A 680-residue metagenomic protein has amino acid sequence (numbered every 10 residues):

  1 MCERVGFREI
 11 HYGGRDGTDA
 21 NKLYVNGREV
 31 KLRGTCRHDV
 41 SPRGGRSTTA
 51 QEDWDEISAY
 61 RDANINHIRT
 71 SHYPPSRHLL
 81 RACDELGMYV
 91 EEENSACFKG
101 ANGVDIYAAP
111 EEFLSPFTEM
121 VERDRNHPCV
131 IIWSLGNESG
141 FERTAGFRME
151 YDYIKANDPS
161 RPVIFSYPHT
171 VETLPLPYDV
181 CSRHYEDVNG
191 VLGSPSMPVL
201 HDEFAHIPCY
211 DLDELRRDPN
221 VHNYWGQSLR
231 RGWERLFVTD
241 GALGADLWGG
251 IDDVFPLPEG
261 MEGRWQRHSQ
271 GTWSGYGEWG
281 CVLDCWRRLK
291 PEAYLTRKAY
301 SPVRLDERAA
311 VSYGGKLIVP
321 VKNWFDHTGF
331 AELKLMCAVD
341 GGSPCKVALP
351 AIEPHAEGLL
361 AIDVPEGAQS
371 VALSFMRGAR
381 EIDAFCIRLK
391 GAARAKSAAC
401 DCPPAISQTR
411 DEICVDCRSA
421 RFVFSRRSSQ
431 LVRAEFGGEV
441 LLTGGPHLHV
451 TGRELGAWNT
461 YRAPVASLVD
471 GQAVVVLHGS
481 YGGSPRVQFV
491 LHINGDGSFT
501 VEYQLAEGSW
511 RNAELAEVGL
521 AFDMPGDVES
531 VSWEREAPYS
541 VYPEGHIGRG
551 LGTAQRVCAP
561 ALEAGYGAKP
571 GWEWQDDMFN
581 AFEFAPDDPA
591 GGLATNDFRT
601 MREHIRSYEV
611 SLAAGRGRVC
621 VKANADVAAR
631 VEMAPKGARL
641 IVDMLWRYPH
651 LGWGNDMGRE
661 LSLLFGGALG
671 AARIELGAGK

Functional and structural regions predicted by a protein language model:
C2-K316, P320, D326-A331: Extended substrate-binding grooves/exosites of carbohydrate-active enzymes
R8-R28, I387-T409, E529-E534: Low-complexity, Pro/Ser/Thr- and charge-rich linker/hinge segments at domain boundaries
Y313-G314, I352-E357, G658, L664-L669: Solvent-exposed, conformationally flexible loop/turn segments
F325-E332, W510-E514: A short beta-turn/strand-edge loop motif at beta-sheet boundaries
A338-P344, G378, F436-E439: Change "in extracellular beta-sheet-rich domains … of secreted and cell-surface proteins" to "in beta-sheet-rich domains
A338-Q369: Intrinsically disordered, low-complexity Pro/Gly/Ser/Thr-rich segments with frequent PxxP/GP/PP motifs and embedded
E366-S397: Terminal connector regions
R394-K680: Beta-strand/loop-rich accessory regions of lumenal/periplasmic or secreted enzymes, predominantly carbohydrate-active
